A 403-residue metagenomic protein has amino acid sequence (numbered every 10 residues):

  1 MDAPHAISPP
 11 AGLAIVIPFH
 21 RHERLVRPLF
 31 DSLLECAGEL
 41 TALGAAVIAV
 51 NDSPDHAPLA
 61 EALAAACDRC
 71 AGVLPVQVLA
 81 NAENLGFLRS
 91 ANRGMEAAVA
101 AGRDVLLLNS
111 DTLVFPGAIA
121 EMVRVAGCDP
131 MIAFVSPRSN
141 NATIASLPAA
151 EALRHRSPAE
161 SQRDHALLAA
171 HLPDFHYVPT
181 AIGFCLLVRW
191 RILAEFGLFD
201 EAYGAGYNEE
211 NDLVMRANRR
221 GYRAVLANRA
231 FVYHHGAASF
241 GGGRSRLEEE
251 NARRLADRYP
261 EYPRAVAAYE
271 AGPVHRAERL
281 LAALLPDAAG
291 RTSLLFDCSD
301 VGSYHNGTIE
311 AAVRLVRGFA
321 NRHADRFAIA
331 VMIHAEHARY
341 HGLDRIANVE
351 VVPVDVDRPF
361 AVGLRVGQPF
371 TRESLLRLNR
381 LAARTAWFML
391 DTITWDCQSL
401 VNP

Functional and structural regions predicted by a protein language model:
L13-L29, C36, V50-D52, V125 (+1 more regions): A conserved hydrophobic helix/loop-capping motif in glycosyltransferases and polysaccharide synthases
L34-L79, E83: Acidic donor-binding segment of Leloir-type glycosyltransferases
A80-V99: Glycine-rich, basic loop-to-helix element that forms the pyrophosphate-binding segment of sugar-nucleotide handling
G102-L113: Short beta-strand-to-loop acidic/aromatic patch adjacent to the donor-nucleotide binding site
V105, D287-P403: Carbohydrate transferase catalytic cores enriched for Leloir-type hexosyltransferases
T112-L153: Conserved donor NDP-sugar-binding/catalytic core segment of glycosyltransferases
M122, P179-G197, A202-F231: A short, conserved alpha-helix in the catalytic core of glycosyltransferases
R154-P158, D164-R191: A recurrent flexible, glycine/aromatic-enriched loop bordering the glycosyltransferase active site that acts as
